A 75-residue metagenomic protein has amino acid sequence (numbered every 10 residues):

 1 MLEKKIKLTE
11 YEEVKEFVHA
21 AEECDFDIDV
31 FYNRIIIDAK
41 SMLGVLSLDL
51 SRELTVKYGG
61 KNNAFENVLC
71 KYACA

Functional and structural regions predicted by a protein language model:
M1-K7: Short glycine-/aliphatic-rich beta-strand segments at the starts of folded cytosolic domains
K4, F26-I28, L54: Conserved beta-strand core positions
K7-V14, N62: Short low-complexity stretches enriched in small and charged residues
Y11-D27, I35-L50: Amphipathic alpha-helical interaction surfaces in cytosolic regulatory modules
S47-A75: C-terminal structural segments of small proteins and small subunits
